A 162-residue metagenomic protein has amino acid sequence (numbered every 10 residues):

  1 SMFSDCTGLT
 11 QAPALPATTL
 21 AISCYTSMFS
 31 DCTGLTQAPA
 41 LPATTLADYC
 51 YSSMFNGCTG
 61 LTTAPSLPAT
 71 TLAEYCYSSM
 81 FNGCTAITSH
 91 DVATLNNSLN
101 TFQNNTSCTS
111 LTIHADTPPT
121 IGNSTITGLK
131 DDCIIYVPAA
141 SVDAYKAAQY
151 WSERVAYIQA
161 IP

Functional and structural regions predicted by a protein language model:
C6-I22, C32-D48, N56-E74, N82-L99 (+3 more regions): Structural signature of tandem-repeat unit edges
N123-T127, D143-V155: Short, aromatic/basic amphipathic alpha-helical patches
